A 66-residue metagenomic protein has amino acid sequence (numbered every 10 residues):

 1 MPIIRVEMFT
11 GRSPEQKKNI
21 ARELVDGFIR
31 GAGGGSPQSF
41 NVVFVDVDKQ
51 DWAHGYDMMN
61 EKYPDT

Functional and structural regions predicted by a protein language model:
M1-T66: A domain-level signal for the structural core that forms small-molecule/cofactor-binding pockets and catalytic centers
